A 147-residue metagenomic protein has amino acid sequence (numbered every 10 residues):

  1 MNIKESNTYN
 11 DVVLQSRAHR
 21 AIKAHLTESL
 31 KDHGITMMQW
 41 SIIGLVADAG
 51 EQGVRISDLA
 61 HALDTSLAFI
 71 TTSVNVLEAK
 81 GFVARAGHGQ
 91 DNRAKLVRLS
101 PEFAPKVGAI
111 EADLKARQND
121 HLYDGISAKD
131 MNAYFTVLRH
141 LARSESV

Functional and structural regions predicted by a protein language model:
M1-H33, K80, K129-N132: N-terminal leader segment of winged-helix/HTH proteins
L14, A21, S41-L45, P105: Pre-recognition alpha-helix immediately N-terminal to the DNA-recognition helix within helix-turn-helix or winged-helix
S16, G44, F135, R139: A cross-family signal for key residues in well-ordered alpha-helices that form functional helical elements
A18, I22, L63, K106-L122 (+1 more regions): Alpha-helical linker/hinge and terminal dimerization helices associated with HTH transcriptional regulators
A24-S66: N-terminal helix-turn-helix DNA-binding core of bacterial DNA-binding proteins
F69, S73-V76, V137: Residues within the DNA-recognition helix of helix-turn-helix
N75-A133: Charged, amphipathic alpha-helical coiled-coil/dimerization segments
A128-V147: Exposed, interaction-prone assembly regions rather than primary DNA-binding/catalytic cores
